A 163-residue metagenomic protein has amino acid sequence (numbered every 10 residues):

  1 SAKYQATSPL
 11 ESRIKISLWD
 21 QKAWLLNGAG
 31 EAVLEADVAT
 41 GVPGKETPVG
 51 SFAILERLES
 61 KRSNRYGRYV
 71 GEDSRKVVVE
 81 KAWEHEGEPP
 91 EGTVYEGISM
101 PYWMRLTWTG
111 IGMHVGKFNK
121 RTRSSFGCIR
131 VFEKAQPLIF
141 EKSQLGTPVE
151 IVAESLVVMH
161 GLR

Functional and structural regions predicted by a protein language model:
S1-K45: A structural motif detector for short, solvent-exposed N-terminal "entry" segments of globular domains
T7-P9, V42-V49, G67-R163: Exported/periplasmic cell-wall-interacting domains
R13-S17, K22-W24, E35-D37, A53-L55 (+4 more regions): Soluble periplasmic/extracytoplasmic beta-strand elements of cell-envelope proteins
G28, R65-Y66: Short, solvent-exposed loop/turn and secondary-structure capping segments
G30, L58, E72-R75: A generic structural signal for solvent-exposed, polar alpha-helical segments
A32, K61-S63, V158: Flexible, glycine-rich phosphate/dinucleotide-binding loops and adjacent beta-alpha linkers at cofactor/substrate
A39-R65: Electropositive
